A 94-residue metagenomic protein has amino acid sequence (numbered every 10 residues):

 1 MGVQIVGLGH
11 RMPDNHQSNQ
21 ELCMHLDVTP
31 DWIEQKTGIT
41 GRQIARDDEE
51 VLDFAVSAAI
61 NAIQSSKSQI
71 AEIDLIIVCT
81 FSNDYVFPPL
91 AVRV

Functional and structural regions predicted by a protein language model:
M1-D74: Conserved "HGTGT" condensation-loop signature of ketosynthase/thiolase-family condensing enzymes that catalyze
I77-V94: Active-site-proximal gating segment of KS-fold condensing enzymes and close homologs
